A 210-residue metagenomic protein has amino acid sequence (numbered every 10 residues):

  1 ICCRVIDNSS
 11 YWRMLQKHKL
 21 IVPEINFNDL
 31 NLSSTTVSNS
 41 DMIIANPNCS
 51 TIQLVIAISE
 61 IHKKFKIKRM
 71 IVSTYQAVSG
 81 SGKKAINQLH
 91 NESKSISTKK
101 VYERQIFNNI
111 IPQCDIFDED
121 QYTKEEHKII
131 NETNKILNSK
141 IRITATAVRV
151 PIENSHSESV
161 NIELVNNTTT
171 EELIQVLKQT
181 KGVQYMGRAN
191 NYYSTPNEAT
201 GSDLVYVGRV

Functional and structural regions predicted by a protein language model:
I1-I106, R142, Q175, R188-V210: N-terminal Rossmann-like NAD(P) cofactor-binding subdomain of oxidoreductases, focused on the glycine-rich
C49-S50, T74-S81, I110-F117, A147-P151 (+1 more regions): Glycine-rich beta-alpha junction loops
V72, V160-N161: A structural motif
E103, F107-E153: Oxyanion-binding "anion nests"
N154-S159: Conserved glycine-rich beta-strand-loop-beta hairpin in the small C-terminal domain of fold type I
T170-K181: Short amphipathic alpha-helices in soluble, non-transmembrane regions that often serve as interface/regulatory elements
K181-G187: Short aromatic-acidic-glycine turn motif
